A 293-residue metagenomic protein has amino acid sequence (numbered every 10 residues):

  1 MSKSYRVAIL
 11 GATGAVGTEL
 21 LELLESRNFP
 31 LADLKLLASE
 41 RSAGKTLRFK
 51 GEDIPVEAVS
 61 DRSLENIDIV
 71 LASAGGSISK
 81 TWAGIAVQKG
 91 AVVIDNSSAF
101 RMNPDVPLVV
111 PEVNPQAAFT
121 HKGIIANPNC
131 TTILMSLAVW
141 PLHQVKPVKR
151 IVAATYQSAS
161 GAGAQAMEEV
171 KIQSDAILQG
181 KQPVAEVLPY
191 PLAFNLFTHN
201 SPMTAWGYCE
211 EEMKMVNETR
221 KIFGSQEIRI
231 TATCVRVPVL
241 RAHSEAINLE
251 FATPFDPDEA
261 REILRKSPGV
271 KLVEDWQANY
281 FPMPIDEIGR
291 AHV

Functional and structural regions predicted by a protein language model:
M1-L192, I228-R229, E262, E274-P282 (+1 more regions): N-terminal Rossmann-like NAD(P) cofactor-binding subdomain of oxidoreductases, focused on the glycine-rich
L23, R27, V145, A159 (+5 more regions): Change "in soluble alpha/beta enzymes" to "in soluble alpha/beta proteins
E40-S42, C130-T131, T155-A162, L196-M203 (+2 more regions): Glycine-rich beta-alpha junction loops
G161-A164, T204-G207, V239-H243, P257-D258: Short acidic/glycine-rich loop or secondary-structure boundary segments that cap or lie
P189, A193-L240: Oxyanion-binding "anion nests"
E227-H292: C-terminal active-site/capping subdomain that shapes the small-molecule cofactor and substrate pocket of enzyme
